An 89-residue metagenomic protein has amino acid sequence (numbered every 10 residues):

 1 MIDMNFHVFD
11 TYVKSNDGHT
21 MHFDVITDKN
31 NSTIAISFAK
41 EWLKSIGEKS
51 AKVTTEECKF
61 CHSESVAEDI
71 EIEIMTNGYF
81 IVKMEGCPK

Functional and structural regions predicted by a protein language model:
M1-A35, V66: Intrinsic disorder/low-complexity detector
F38-K89: Acidic, low-complexity intrinsically disordered segments
